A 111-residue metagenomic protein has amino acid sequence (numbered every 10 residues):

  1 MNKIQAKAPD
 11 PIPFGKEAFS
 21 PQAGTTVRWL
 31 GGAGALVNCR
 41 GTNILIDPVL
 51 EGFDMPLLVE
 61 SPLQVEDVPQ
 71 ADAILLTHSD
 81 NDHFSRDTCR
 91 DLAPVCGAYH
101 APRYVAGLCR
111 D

Functional and structural regions predicted by a protein language model:
N2-A23, A101-D111: Metallo-beta-lactamase
P13-F19, L36-S79, R86-D91, A101: Pre-active-site segment of Zn-dependent metallo-hydrolases
A23, G31-A33: Residue-level marker for the onset of beta-strands and adjacent loop->beta junctions in well-ordered domains
G24-T26, P94-Y99: Short active-site oxyanion
W29-G31, R40: Short loop/turn positions at the edges of beta-strands in beta-sheet-rich folds
L30, Y99-P102: Active-site-adjacent beta-strand anchor residues
A33, D80, V105: A generic "binding-loop/recognition-motif" signal
H83, D91, G107-D111: Phosphate- and divalent-cation-binding pockets in alpha/beta enzyme and binding domains that engage nucleotide-derived
